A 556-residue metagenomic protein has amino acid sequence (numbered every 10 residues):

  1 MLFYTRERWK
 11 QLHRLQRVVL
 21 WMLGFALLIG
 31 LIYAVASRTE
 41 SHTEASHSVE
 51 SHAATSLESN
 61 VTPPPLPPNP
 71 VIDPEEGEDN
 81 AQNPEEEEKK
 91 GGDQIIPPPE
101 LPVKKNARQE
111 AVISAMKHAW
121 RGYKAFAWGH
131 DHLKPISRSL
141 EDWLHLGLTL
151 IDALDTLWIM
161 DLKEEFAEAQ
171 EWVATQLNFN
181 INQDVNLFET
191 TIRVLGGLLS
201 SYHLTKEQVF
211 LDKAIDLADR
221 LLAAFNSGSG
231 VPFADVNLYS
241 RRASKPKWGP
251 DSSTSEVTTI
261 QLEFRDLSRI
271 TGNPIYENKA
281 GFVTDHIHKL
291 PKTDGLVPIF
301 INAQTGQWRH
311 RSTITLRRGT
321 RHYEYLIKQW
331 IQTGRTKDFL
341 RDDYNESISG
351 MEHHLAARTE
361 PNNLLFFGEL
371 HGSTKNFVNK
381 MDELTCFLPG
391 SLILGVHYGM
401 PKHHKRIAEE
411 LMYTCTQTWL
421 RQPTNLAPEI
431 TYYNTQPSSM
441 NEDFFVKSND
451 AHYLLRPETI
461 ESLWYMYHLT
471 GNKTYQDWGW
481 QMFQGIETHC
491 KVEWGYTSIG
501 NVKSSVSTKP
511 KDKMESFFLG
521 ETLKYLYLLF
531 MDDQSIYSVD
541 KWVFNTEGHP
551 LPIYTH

Functional and structural regions predicted by a protein language model:
L2-H556: Glycan-recognition and catalytic cores of secretory/periplasmic carbohydrate-active enzymes
